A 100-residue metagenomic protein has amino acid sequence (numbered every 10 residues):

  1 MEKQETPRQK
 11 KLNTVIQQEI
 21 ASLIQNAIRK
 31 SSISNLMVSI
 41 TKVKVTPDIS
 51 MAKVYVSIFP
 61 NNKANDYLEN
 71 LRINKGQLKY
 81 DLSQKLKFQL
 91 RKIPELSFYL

Functional and structural regions predicted by a protein language model:
M1-M51, Y55-L100: Charge-rich, low-complexity N-terminal segments
